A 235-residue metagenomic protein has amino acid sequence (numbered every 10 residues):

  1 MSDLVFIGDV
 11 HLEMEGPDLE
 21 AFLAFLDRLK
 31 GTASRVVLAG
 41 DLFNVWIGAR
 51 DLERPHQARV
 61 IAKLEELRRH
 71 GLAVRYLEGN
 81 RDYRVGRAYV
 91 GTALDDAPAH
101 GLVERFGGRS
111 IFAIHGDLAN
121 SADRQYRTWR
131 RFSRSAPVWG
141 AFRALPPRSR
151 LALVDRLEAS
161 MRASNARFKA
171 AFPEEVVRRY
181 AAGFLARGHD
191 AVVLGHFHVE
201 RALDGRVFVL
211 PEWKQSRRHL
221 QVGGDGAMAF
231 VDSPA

Functional and structural regions predicted by a protein language model:
M1-D3, R167, A171, P234-A235: Short, low-complexity, intrinsically disordered N-terminal peptides in bacterial proteins
M1-P17, A113-T128: Short, charged N-terminal helix-start/capping segments
S2-I7, L12-F106: Core catalytic region of metal-dependent phosphoesterases/phosphodiesterases, especially metallo-beta-lactamase-like
G8-H11, D41-L42, N80-R81, G116-D117 (+3 more regions): Active-site metal-binding loops of divalent metal-dependent hydrolases
L29-A33, V60-L64, H100-V103, A136-G140 (+2 more regions): Glycine-rich loops and low-complexity Gly/Arg-rich segments that provide flexible linkers or classic glycine-based
N44-L67, P146-S149, A159-R187: N-terminal short leaders/motifs
T92-H100, S110-F112, D117, S121-W129 (+2 more regions): Conserved beta-sheet core of the metallophosphoesterase superfamily
G116-V176: Active-site-proximal loop/helix segment associated with metal-binding centers of metalloenzymes
